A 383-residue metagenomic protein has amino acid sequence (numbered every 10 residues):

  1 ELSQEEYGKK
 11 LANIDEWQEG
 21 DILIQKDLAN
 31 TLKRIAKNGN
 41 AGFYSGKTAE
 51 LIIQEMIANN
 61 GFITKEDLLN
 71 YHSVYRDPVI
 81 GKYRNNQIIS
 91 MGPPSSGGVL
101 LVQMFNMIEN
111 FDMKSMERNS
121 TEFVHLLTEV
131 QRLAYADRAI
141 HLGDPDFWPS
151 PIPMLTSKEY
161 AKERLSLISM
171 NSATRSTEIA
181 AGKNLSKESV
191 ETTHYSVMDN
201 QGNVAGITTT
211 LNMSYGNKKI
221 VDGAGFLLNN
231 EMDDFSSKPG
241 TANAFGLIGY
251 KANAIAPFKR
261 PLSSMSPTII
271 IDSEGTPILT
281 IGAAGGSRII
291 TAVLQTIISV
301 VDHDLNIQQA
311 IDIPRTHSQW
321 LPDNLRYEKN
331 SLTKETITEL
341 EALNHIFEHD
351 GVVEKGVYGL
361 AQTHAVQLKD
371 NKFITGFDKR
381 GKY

Functional and structural regions predicted by a protein language model:
E1-N38, F43-S45, E50-G92, S96 (+5 more regions): Noncatalytic scaffold domains of N-terminal-nucleophile
G20, S95, N184-E188, N253-L262 (+1 more regions): Short Gly/Pro-enriched turn/cap motifs at secondary-structure boundaries
N38, G42-S45, E50, N106 (+1 more regions): Alpha-helical support elements that line or immediately flank enzyme active sites and cofactor-binding pockets
F62-T64, V204-S273, H303, I307: Active-site rim segments in enzyme catalytic domains, especially the processed small/beta chain of N-terminal
Y75, S189-T192, S214, S263-M265: Short, small/polar residue-rich loop motifs at catalytic or cofactor-binding pockets
I89-G98, T193-S196, T208-K219, A283-I290: Glycine-rich phosphate/pyrophosphate-binding beta-alpha loops
F111-T210, I220-A224, P239-G240, I346-G351: Internal maturation/activation junctions in enzymes
K259, D302-V357: Extended C-terminal subregions enriched in glycine
